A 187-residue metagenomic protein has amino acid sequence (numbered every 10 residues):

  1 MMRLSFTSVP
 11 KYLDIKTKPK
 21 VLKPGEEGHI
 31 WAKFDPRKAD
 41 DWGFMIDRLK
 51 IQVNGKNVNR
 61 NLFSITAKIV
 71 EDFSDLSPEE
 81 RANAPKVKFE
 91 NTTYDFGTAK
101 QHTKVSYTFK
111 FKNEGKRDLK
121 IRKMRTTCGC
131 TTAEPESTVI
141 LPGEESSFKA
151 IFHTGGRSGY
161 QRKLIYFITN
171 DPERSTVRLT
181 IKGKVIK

Functional and structural regions predicted by a protein language model:
M1, K38, G55, E114-R117 (+2 more regions): Short, acidic/polar linear motifs in exposed loop/turn regions
M1-E27, R117-E144: Surface-exposed binding patches on compact interaction domains or structured appendages
M1-L4, V58-R60, K116-I121, Y160 (+1 more regions): Short acidic/proline- and small/hydrophobic-mixed sequence motifs that coincide with surface turns and coil-to-beta
E26-A32, Y94, E144-A150: Short strand-edge motifs at loop-to-beta-strand transitions and within beta-strands of extracellular beta-rich domains
W31-D41, A150-R157: Extracellular/luminal low-complexity segments enriched in Ser/Thr/Pro
R37-K50, Q101-T108, S158-L164: Short, solvent-exposed loop/turn segments enriched in Ser/Thr/Gly
N54-K110, E114-G115, P172-K187: Long, low-complexity ectodomains and other extracytoplasmic segments of secretory-pathway proteins
T108-E114, R122-T126, T131-I168, T176 (+1 more regions): C-terminal soluble interaction/assembly domains
